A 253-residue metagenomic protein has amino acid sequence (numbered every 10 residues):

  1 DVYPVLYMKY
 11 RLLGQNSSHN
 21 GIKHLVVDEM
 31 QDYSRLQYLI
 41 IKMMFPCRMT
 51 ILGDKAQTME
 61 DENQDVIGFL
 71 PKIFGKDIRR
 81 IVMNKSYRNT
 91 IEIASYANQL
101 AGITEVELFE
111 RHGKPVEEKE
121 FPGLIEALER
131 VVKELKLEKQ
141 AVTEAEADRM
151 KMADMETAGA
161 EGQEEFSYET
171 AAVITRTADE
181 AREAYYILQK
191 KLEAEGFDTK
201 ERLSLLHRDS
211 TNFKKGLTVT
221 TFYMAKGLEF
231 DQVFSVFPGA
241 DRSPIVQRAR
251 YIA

Functional and structural regions predicted by a protein language model:
D1-V5, L135: Coupling/switch/interface segments within P-loop NTPase motor domains and analogous charged loops in nucleic-acid
L6-Y7, I93: Low-complexity/IDR signal
L12-H24, Q31-I252: Conserved helicase motor core of SF1/SF2 NTP-dependent helicases
